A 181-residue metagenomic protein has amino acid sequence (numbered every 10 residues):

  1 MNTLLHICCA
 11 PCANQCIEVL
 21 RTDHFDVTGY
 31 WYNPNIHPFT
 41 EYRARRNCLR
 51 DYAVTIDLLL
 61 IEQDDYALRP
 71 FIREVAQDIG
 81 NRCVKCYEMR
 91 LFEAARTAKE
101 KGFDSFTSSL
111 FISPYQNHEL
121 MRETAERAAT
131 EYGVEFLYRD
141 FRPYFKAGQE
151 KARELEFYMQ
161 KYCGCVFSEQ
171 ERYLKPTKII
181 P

Functional and structural regions predicted by a protein language model:
M1-P181: Nucleotide-activated chemistry modules centered on ATP-dependent adenylation/adenylyltransferase
